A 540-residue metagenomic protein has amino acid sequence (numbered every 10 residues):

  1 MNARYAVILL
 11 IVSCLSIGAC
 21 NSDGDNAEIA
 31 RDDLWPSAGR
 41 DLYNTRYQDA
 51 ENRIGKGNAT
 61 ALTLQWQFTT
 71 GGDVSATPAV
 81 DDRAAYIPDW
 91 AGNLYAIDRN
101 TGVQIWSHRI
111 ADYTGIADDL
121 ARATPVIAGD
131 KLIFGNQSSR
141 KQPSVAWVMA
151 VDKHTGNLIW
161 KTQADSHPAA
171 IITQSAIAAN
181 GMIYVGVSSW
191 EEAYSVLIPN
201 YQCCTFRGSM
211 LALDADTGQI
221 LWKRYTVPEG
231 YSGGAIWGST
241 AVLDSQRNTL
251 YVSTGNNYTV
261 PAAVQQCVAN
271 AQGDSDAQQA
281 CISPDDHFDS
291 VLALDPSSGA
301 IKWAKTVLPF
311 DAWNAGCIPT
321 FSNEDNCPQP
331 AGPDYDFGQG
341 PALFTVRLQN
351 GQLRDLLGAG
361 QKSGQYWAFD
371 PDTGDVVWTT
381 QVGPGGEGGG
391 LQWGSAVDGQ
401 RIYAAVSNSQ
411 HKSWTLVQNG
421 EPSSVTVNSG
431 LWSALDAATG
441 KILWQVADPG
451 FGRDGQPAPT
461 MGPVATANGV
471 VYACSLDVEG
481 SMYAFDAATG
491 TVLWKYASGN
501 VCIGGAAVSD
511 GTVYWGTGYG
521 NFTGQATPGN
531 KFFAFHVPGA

Functional and structural regions predicted by a protein language model:
L15-A19: C-terminal motif of bacterial Sec signal peptides marking the signal peptidase cleavage site
N21-D23: Bacterial signal peptide processing site
D25-L64: Blade/loop signatures of beta-propeller domains
I29-R40, G71-L94, A117-V148, P168-Q202 (+10 more regions): Repeat-blade elements of multi-bladed beta-propeller folds
T60, D98-G102, D152-T155, D214-T217 (+5 more regions): Short loop/turn segments that connect beta-strands within beta-propeller blades
T63-Q65, V103-S107, N157-K161, L221-W222 (+4 more regions): A structural motif specific to WD40 beta-propellers
A96, A150, A212, A293 (+7 more regions): Conserved blade-register residue in beta-propeller folds
R109-I116, Q163-H167, I220-I236, A300-G332 (+2 more regions): Surface-exposed loop and turn segments in beta-propeller and other repeat-based domains that flank or scaffold
